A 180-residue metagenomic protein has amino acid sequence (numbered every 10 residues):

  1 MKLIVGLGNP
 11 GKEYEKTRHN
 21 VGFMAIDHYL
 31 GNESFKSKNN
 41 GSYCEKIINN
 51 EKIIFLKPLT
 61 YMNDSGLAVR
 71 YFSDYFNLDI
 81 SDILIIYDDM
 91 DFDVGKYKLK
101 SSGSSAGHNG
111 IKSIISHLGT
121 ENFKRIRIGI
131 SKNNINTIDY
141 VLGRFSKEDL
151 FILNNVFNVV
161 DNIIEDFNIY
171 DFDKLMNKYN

Functional and structural regions predicted by a protein language model:
K2-S101, K112, S116, T120-I126 (+2 more regions): Nucleotide and nucleotide-moiety/phosphate-recognizing core
S104: Catalytic tyrosine of NAD(P)H-dependent dehydrogenase/reductases that use a Tyr as the general acid/base
G107-G110: Hydrophobic alpha-helical segments within soluble ligand-binding/sensing domains
V141: Short hydrophobic beta-strand segments that form the core of ligand-binding sensory/regulatory domains
